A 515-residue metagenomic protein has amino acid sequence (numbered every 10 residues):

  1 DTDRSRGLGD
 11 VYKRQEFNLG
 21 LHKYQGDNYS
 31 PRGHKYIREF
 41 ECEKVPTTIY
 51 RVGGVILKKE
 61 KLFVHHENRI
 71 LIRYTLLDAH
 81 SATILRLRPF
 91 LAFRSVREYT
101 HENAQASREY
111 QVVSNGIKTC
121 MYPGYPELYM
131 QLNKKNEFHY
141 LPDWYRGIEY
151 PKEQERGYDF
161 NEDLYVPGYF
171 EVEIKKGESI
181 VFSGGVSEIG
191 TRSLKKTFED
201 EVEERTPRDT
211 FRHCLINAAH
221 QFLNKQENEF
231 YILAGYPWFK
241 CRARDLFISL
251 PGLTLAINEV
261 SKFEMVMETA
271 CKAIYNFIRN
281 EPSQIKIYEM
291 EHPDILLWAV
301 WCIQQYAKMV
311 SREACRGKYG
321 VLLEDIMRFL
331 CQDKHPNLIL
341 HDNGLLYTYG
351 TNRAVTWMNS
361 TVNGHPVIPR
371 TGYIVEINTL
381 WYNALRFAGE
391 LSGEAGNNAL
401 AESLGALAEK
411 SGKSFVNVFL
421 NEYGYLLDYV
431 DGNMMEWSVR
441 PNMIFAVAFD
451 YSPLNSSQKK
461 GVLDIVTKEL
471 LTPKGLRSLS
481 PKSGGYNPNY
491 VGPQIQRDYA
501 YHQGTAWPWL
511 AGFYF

Functional and structural regions predicted by a protein language model:
T2-L8, Y12: Single conserved hydrophobic/aromatic residue that forms the stacking wall/gate of nucleotide- or nucleobase-binding
G20-H65, Y145-P151, Y158: Extended, loop-rich substrate-binding clefts of extracytoplasmic carbohydrate-active enzymes
G54-I56, H65-L71, H80-A82, A354 (+1 more regions): Coil-to-beta-strand transition motifs
V64-R69, T75, A79-K240, E313-A314 (+3 more regions): Acidic/polar, glycine-enriched structural segments that form the non-catalytic walls/loops of the carbohydrate-binding
D78-A79, T100-N103, V112, I174-K176 (+7 more regions): Aromatic-rich carbohydrate-recognition surfaces in CAZymes
K135-H139, W144-K152, G157, E171 (+6 more regions): Extended glycan-interaction surfaces of carbohydrate-active proteins
R208, T254-M267, Y306-E324, K334-H335 (+2 more regions): Structural helix-adjacent loops and short alpha-helical linkers that scaffold large soluble proteins
I374-A395, L400, G405-G412, T505-F515: Extended amphipathic alpha-helical segments enriched in small hydrophobics
